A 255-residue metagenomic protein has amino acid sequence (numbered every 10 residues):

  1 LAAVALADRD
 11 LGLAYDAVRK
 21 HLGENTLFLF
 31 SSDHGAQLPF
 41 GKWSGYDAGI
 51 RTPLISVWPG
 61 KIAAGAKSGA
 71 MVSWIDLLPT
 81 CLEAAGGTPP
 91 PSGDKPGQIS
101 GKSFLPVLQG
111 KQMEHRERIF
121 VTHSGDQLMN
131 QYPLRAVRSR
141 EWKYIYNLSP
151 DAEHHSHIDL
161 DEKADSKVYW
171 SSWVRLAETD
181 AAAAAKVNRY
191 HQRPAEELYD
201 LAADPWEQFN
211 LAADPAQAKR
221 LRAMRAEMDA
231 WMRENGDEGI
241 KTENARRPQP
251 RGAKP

Functional and structural regions predicted by a protein language model:
L1-T26, A84: A long, amphipathic alpha-helix that forms part of the scaffold/cap immediately adjacent to metal-dependent active
L1-V4, K61-M71, A85-K95, H123-P133 (+2 more regions): Active-site rim elements
V4, L11, L27-S32, P53-S56 (+2 more regions): Beta-strand elements within well-structured catalytic alpha/beta cores of enzymes that handle phosphate/sulfate esters
G12, P59-G60, G69-M113, A203: Non-catalytic, well-ordered alpha-helical segments in soluble enzyme domains
A17-S73, S100, A253-P255: Histidine-centered active-site microenvironments of extracellular/periplasmic hydrolases and transferases
A36-L38, G87-E197, K254: C-terminal cap/loop subdomain of S1 sulfatases and analogous C-terminal strand-loop tails that border
P39-S44, V57, E83, H155-H157 (+2 more regions): Short, solvent-exposed loop/turn and secondary-structure capping segments
R51, E178-E196, L201-P255: Long, internal low-complexity/basic segments
